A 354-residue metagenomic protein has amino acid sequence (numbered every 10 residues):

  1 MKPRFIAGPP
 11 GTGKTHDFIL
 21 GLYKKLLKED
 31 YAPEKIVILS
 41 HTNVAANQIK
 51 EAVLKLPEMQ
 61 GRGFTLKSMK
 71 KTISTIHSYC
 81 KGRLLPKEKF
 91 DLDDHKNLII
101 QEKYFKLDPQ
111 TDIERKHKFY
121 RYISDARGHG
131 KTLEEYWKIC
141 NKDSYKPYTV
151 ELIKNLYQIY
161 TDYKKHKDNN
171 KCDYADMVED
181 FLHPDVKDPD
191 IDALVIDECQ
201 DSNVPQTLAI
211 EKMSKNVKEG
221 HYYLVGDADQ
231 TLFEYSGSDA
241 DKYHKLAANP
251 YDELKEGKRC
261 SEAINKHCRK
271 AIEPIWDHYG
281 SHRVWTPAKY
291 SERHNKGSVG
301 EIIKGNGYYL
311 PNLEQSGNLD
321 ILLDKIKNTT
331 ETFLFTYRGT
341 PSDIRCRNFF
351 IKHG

Functional and structural regions predicted by a protein language model:
M1-K89: P-loop NTPase Walker
M1-P9, H16-D17, K35, P109-V195 (+3 more regions): Accessory N-terminal region flanking or inserted into the helicase ATPase core in nucleic-acid motor proteins
P3-F5, K35-V37, D192-A193, H221 (+3 more regions): Residue-level preference for the first positions of well-ordered beta-strands
P9-T15, L20, H41-V44, Q200-G300 (+3 more regions): Conserved helicase motor core of SF1/SF2 NTP-dependent helicases
L54-E58, K89-F90, E211-S214, D239-Y243 (+1 more regions): Glycine-rich, phosphate-binding/catalytic loops in enzymes
L84-P86, R345-F350: Short active-site loop/helix that positions an aromatic residue
E88-K167, Y251-K255, R259-S291, N306: Interdomain motor-coupling "hinge/lid" segment immediately C-terminal to the ATP-binding subdomain of NTP-driven enzymes
P311-E331: Conserved interdomain hinge at the start of the Helicase C-terminal
